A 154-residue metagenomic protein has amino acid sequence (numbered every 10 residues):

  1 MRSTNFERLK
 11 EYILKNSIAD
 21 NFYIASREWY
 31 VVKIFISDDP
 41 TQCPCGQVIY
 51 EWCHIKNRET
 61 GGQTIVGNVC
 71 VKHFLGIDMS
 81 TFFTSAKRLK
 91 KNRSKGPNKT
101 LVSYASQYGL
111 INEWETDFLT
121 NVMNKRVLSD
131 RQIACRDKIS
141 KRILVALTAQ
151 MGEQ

Functional and structural regions predicted by a protein language model:
M1-H54, R58-Q154: Charged, low-complexity intrinsically disordered segments and flexible loops
